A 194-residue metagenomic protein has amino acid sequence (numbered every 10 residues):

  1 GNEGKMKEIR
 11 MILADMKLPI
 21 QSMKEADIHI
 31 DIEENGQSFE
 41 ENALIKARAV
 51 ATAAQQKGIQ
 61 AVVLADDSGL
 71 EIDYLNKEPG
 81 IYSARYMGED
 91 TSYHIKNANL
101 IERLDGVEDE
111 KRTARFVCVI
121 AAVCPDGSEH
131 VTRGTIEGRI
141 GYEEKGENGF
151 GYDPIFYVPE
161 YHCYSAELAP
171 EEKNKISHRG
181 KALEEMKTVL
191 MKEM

Functional and structural regions predicted by a protein language model:
E3-M194: Anionic-ligand binding patches
